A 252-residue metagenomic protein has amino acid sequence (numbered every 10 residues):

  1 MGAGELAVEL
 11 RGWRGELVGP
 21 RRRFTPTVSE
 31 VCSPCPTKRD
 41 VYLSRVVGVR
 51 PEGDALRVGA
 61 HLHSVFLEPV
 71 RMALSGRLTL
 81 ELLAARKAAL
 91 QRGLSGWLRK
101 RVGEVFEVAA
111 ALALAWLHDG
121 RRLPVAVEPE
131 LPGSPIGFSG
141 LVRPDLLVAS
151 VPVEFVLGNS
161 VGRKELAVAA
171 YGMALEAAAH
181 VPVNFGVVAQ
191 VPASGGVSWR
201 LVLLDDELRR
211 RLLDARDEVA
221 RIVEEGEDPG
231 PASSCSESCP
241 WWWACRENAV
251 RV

Functional and structural regions predicted by a protein language model:
M1-R143, R251: Metal-dependent nuclease catalytic cores that hydrolyze phosphodiester bonds in DNA/RNA, characterized by
D54, N159-L166: Short alpha-helix boundary/capping segments
V58, A167, R211: Short acidic-hydrophobic sequence patches enriched in Asp/Glu that either
H61, L166-A174: Short amphipathic alpha-helical face segments that pack within enzyme cores and frequently flank/anchor catalytic
R122-S139, S160-V161, A177-V252: Metal-dependent nuclease catalytic regions and adjoining charged, substrate-binding loops involved in nucleic-acid end
G137-V153, A179: Active-site beta-strand-loop-beta-strand hairpin of nuclease catalytic cores that positions key catalytic residues
